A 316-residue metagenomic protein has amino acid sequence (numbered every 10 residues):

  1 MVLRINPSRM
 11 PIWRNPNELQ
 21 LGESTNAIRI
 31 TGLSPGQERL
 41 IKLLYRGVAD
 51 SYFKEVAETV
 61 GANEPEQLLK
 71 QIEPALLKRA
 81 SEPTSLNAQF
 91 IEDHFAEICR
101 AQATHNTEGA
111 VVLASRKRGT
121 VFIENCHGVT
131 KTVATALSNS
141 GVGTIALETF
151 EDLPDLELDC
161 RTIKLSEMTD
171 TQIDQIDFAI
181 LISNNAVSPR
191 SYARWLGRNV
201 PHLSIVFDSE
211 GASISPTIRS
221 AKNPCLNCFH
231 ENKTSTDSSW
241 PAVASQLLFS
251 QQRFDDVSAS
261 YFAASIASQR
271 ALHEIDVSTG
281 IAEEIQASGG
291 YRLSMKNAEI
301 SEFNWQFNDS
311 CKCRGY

Functional and structural regions predicted by a protein language model:
M1-Y316: Adenine nucleotide-associated cytosolic modules
